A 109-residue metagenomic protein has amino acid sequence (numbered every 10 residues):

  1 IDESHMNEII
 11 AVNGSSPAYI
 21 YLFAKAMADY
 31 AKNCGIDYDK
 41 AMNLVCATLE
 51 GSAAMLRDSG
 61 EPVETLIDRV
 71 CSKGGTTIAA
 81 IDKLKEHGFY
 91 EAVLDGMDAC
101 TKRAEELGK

Functional and structural regions predicted by a protein language model:
I1-M42: Anionic-ligand binding region
M42-K109: NAD(P)-dependent Rossmann-like dehydrogenase/reductase catalytic/cofactor-binding core
